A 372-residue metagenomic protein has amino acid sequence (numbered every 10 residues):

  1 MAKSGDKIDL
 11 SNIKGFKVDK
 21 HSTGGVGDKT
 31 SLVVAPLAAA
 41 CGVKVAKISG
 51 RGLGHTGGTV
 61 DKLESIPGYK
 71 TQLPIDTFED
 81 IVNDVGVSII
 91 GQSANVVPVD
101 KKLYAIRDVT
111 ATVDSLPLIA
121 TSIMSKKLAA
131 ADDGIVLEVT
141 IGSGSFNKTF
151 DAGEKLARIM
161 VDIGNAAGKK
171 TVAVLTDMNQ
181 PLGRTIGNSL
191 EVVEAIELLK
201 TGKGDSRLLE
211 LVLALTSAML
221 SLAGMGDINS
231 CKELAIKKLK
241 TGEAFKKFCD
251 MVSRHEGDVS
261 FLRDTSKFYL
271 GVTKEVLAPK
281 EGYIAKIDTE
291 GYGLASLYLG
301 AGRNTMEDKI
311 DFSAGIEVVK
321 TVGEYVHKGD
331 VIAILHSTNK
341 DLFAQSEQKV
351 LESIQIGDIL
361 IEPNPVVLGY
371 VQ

Functional and structural regions predicted by a protein language model:
M1-S49, L53: Active-site cofactor/substrate anionic-group-binding motifs, chiefly glycine- and Lys/Arg-rich phosphate-binding loops
I8-D9, K17, T112-S115, I119 (+1 more regions): Well-ordered secondary-structure scaffolds
S22-G24, R51-H55, I66, I141-S143 (+1 more regions): Acidic, glycine-rich active-site loops and adjacent beta-strand->loop/helix elements that engage anionic groups
V26-V34, A39-A40, K47-I48, H55-G57 (+4 more regions): Short glycine/serine/threonine-rich phosphate/pyrophosphate-binding segments that cradle anionic phosphate groups
V45-S49, T71-P74, I89-Q92, V136-V139 (+1 more regions): General beta-strand structural signal in soluble alpha/beta enzymes
K62-Q72, I106-V113, F146-F150: Glycine-rich tight-turn/loop motif centered on a GG-T
K62-S88, R158-G164, G168: A glycine-rich helix N-cap at a beta->alpha junction
N83-D132: Phosphate/diphosphate-binding glycine-rich loops and adjacent basic-rich segments that engage nucleotide
